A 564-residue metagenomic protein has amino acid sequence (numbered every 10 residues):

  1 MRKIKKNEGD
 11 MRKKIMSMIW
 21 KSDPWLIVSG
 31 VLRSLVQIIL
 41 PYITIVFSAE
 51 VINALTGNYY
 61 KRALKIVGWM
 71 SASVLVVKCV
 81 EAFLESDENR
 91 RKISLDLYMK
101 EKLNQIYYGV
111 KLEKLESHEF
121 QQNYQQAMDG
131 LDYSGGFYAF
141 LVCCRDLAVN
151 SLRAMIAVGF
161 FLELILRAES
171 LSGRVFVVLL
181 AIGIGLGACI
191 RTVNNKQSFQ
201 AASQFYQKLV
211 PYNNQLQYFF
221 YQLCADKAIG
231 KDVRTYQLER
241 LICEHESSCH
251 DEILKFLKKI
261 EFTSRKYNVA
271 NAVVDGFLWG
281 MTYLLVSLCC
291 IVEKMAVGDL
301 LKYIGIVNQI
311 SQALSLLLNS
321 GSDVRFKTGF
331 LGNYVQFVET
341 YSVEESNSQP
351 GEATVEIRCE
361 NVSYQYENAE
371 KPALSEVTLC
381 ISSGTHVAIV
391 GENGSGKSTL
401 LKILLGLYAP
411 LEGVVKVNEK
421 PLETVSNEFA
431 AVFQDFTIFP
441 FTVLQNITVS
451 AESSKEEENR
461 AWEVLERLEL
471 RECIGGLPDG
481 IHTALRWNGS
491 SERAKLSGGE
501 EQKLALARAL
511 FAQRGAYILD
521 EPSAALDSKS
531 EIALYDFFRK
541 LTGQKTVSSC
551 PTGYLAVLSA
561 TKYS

Functional and structural regions predicted by a protein language model:
M1-L40, N58-K61, K65, F120-M155 (+4 more regions): Membrane-integrated ABC transporters
M1-M16, I93-Y138, P211-F256, K327-E339 (+1 more regions): Extended non-transmembrane interhelical loops and adjacent amphipathic helices of multipass membrane proteins
I27-F83, S151-S198, E293-V297, A525: Transmembrane helix-loop-helix hairpins at lipid-water interfaces of multipass membrane proteins, especially the type-1
Q204, L238, M281-T282, L300-E339: Cytosolic ends of transmembrane helices, especially the final helix of ABC transmembrane type-1 domains
T235, E239, V335-A388, P421-L422 (+2 more regions): Primarily ABC-family ATPase nucleotide-binding module
L405: Helix-to-loop junction immediately C-terminal to a conserved catalytic motif
R471-L504, G515, P522: ABC-fold ATPase nucleotide-binding domain signature/coupling loops
D520, L526-D527, E531: ABC-family nucleotide-binding domains
